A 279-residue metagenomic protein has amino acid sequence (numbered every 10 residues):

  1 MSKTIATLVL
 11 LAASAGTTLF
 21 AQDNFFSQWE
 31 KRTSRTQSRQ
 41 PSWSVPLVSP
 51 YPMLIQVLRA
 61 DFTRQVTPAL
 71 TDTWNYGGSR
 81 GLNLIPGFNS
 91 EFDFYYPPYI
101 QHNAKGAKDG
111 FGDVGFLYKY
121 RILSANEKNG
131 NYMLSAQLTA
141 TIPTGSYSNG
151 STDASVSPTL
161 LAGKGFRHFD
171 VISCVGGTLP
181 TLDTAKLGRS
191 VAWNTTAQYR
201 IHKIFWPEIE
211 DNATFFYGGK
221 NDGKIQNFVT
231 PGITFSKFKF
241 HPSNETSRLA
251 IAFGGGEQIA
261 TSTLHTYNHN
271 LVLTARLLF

Functional and structural regions predicted by a protein language model:
M1-E30: Cleavable N-terminal export/targeting peptides
A21-F279: Transmembrane beta-barrel domains of Gram-negative outer membranes and organellar outer membranes
